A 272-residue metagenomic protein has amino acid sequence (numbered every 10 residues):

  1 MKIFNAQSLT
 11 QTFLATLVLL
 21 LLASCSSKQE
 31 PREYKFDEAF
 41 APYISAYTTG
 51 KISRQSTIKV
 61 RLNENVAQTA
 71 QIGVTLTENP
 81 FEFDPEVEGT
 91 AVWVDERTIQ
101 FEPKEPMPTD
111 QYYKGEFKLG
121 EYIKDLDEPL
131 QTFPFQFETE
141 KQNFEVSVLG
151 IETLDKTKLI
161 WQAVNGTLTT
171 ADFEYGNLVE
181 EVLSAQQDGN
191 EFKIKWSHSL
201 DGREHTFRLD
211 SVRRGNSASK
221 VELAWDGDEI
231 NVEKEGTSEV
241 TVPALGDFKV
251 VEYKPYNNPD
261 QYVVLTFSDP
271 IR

Functional and structural regions predicted by a protein language model:
K2-L14: Bacterial N-terminal signal peptides that target proteins for export
N5, L21-K28: In a subset of proteins, long, contiguous C-terminal domains/tails are tracked
T12-A23: Bacterial N-terminal signal peptides
C25-R272: Acidic, low-complexity Ser/Thr/Gly/Pro-rich repeat segments typical of extracellular/periplasmic and surface-exposed
